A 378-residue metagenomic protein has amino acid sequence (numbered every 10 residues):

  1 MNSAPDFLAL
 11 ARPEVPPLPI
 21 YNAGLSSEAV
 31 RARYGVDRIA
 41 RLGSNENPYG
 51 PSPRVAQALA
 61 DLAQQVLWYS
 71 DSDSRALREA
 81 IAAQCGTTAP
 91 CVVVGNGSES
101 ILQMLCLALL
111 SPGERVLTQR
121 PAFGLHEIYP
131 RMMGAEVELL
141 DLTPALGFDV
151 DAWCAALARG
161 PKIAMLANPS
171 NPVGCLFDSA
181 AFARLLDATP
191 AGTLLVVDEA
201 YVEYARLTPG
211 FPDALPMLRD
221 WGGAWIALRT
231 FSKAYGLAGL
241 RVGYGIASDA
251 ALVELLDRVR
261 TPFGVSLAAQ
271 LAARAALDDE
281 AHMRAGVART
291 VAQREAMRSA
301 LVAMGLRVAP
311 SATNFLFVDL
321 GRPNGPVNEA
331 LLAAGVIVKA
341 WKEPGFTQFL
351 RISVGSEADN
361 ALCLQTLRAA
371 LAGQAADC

Functional and structural regions predicted by a protein language model:
N2, A330-A334, V338-K339, E343-C378: PLP-dependent enzyme catalytic core of the Aspartate aminotransferase-like
N2-G97, M104, C378: N-terminal small-domain helix-loop-helix segment of the aminotransferase-like
D73, A224-A309: PLP-dependent aminotransferase class I/II
T88-V92, P112-R115, G192, E199 (+2 more regions): Short acidic capping loops at alpha-helix termini that bridge into adjacent secondary structure
A108-L166: PLP-dependent aminotransferase-like
R131, F148-G160, P172-L195, E199-S232: Active-site pre-lysine segment of PLP-dependent enzymes
T290-V291, E295, S299-A334, L350: Conserved PLP-binding catalytic core of the aspartate aminotransferase-like
